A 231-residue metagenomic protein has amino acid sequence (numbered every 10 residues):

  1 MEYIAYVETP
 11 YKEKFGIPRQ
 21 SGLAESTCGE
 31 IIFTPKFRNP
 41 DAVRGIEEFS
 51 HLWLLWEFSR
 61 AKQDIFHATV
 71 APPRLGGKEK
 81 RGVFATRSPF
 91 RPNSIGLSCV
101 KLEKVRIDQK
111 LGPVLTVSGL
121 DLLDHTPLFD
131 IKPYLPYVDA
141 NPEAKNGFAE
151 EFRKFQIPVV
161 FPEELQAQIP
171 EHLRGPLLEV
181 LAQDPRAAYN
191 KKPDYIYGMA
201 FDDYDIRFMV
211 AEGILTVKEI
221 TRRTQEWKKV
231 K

Functional and structural regions predicted by a protein language model:
M1-C99, E103-K231: Glycine-rich, low-complexity intrinsically disordered segments
